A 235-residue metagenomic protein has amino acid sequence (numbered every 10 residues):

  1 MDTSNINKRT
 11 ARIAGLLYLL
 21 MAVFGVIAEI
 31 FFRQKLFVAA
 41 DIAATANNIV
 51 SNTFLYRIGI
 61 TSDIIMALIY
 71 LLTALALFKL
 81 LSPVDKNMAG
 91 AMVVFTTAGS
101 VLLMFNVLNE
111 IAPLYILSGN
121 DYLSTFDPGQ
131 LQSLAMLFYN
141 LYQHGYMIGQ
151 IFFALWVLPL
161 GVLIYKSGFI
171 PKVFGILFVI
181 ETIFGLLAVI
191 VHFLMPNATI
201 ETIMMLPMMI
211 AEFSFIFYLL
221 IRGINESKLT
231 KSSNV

Functional and structural regions predicted by a protein language model:
M1-V235: Hydrophobic, aromatic-enriched alpha-helical segments typical of multi-pass transmembrane helices
